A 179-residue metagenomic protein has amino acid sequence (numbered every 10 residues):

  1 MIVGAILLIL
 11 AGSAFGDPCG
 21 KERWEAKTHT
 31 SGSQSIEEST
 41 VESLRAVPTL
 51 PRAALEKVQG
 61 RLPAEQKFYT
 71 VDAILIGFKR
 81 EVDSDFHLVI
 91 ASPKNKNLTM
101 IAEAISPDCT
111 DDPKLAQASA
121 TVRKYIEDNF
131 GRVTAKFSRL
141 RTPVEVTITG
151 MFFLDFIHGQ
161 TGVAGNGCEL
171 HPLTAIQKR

Functional and structural regions predicted by a protein language model:
M1-L7: Sec-dependent signal peptide recognition, specifically the positively charged N-region followed immediately by
A14-R179: OB-fold and OB-like single-stranded nucleic-acid-recognition modules and their adjacent interaction interfaces
